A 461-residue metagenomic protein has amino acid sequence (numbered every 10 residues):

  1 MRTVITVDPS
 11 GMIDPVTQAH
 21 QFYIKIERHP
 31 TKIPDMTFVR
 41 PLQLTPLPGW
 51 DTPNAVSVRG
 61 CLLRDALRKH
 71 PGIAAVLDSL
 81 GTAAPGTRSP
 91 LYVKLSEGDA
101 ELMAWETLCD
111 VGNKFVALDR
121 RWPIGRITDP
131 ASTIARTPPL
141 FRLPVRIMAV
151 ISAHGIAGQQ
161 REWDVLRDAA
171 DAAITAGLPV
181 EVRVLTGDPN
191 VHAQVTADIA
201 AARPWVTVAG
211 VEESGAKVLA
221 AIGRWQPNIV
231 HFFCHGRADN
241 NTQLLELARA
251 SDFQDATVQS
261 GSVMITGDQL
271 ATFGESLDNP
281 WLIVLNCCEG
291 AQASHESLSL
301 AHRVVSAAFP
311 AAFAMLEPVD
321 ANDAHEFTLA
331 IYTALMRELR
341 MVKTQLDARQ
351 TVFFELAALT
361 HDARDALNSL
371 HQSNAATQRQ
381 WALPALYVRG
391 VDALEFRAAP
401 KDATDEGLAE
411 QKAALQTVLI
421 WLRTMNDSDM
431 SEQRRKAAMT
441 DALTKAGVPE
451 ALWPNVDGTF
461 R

Functional and structural regions predicted by a protein language model:
M1-D119, F141: Non-catalytic, solvent-exposed interaction/assembly segments
T3-I5, M148, R183-L185, I283-N286 (+1 more regions): Hydrophobic/aromatic beta-strand patches that form the interior of the parallel beta-sheet core in alpha/beta enzyme
A19, Y23, S57-C61, A66-L80 (+4 more regions): Eukaryotic intrinsically disordered, low-complexity regulatory regions enriched in Ser/Thr and Pro
S79-Q160, V165, G236-N241, Q292: Structured catalytic cores of large enzymes
L95, S276-W453: Active-site-proximal C-terminal subdomain of hydrolase catalytic domains
S96, T133-Q254, S299: A domain-level signal for caspase-like cysteine endopeptidase catalytic cores and their zymogen-processing architecture
D110-D129, A170-E181, A202-P204, V304-M315: Structural alpha-beta junctions
W122-D129, N228-A330: Catalytic cores of nucleophile-dependent amide-cleaving enzymes
